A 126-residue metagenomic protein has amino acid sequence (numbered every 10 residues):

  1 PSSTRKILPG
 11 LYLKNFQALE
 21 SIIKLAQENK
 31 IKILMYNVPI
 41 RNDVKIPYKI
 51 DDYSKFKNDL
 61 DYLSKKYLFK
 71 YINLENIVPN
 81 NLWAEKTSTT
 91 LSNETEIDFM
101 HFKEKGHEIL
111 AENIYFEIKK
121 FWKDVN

Functional and structural regions predicted by a protein language model:
P1-I77: Conserved, well-ordered alpha-helix/loop/beta-strand core segments that scaffold catalytic motifs
Y53-N126: Catalytic His-Asp segment of secreted/periplasmic serine-dependent ester chemistry enzymes
